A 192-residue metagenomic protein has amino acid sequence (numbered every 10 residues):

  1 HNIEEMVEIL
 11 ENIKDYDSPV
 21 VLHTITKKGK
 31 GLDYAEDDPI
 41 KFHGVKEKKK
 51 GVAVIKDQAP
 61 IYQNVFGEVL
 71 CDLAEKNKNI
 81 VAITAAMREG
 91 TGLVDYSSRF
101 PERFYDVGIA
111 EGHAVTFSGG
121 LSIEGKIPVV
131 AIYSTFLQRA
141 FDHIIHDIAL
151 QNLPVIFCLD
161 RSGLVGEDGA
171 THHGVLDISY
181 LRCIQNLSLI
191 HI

Functional and structural regions predicted by a protein language model:
H1-L10, K14, I55-L93: Cofactor-pocket helix-loop regions in the catalytic cores of large enzyme subunits
H1-N2, T26-K30, M87, R161-G163: Glycine-rich beta-alpha junction loops
I3-A53: Terminal amphipathic helices with adjacent charged low-complexity linkers/tails
E5-K14, D168-I184: Internal gly/pro-rich beta-alpha loop/helix module that stabilizes soluble enzyme cofactors or their anionic handles
K41-D57, D95-F100, I156-D160, R182-I184: Gly-rich Lys/Arg/Thr-decorated short loops/hinges at beta-loop-alpha junctions or inter-strand turns that position
L73-I80, R99-R103, E124-V129, C183-L187: Short, surface-exposed connector motifs at secondary-structure boundaries
R88-C158, S162, V175-L176: Thiamine diphosphate
I190-I192: Conserved small/polar residues in nucleotide/adenosyl-binding loops
